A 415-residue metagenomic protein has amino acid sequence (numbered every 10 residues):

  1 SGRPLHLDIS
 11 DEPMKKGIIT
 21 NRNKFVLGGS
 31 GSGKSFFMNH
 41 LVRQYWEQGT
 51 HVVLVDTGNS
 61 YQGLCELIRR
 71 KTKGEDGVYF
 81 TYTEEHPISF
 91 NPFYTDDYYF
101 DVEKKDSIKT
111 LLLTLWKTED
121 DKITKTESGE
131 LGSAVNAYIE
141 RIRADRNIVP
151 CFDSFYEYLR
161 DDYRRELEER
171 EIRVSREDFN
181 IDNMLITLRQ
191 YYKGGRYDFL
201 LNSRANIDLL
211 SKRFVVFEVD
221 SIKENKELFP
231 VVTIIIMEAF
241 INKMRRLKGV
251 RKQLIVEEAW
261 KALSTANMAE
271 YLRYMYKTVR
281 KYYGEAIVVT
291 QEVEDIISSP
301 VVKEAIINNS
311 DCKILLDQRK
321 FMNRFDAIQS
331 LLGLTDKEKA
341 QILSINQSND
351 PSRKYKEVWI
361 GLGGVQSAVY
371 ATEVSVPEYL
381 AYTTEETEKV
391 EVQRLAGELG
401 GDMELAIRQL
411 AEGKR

Functional and structural regions predicted by a protein language model:
S1-L5, D11, N59-D76, Y82-G284 (+4 more regions): P-loop NTPase motor domains
S1-T81: Glycine-rich phosphate-binding loop of nucleotide-binding enzymes
L5-D8, K15-I18, S35, G63 (+4 more regions): Short helix/loop capping segments that flank catalytic or ligand/cofactor-binding pockets
K15, I19-G29, L41, L131-E168 (+2 more regions): Charge-patterned, long linear interaction tracts outside catalytic cores
G29-G31, L247, V293-R415: C-terminal regions of RecA-like/P-loop NTPase motor modules
V52-V55, G77-Y82, E285-V289, K313-D317: Short hydrophobic alpha-helical runs that function as membrane-insertion/retention elements
G58, F217, E292, R319: Residues in the short beta-alpha loop(s) of Rossmann-like NAD(P)-binding domains
